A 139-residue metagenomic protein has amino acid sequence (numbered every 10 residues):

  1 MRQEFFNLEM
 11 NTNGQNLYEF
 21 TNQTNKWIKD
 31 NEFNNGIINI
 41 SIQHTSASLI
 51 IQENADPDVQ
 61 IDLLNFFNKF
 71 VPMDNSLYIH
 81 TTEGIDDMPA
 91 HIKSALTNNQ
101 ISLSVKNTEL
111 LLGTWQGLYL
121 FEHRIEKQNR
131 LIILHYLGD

Functional and structural regions predicted by a protein language model:
M1-D139: Active-site histidine-anchored catalytic micro-motif
